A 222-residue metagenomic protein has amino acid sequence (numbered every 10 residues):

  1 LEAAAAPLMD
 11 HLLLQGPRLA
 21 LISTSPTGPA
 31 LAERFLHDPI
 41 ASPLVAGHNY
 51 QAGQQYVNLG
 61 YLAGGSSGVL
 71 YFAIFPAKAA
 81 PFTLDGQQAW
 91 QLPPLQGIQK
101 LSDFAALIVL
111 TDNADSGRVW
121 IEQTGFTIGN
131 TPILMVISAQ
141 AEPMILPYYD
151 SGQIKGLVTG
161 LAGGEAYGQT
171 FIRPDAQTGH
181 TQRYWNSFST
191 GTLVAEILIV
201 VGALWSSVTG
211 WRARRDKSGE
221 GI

Functional and structural regions predicted by a protein language model:
L1-A5, L21, S25, L59 (+4 more regions): Long, contiguous hydrophobic alpha-helical segments, chiefly transmembrane helices and signal peptides
E2-Q51, V57: Membrane-embedded segments
A5-D10, E122-I128, D150-Q153: Short, solvent-exposed amphipathic alpha-helical segments in soluble enzyme and RNA/protein-processing domains
L14-L21, G47-Y50, D85-A89, M135-S138 (+1 more regions): Short, surface-exposed, polar/charged, turn-prone segments marking secondary-structure boundaries
E33-F35, S67-A79, R183-S189: Short secondary-structure transition/capping segments
R34-G64, S151-T170: Structural recognition of alpha->loop->beta junctions
G53-M144: Membrane-proximal low-complexity regions enriched in glycine and acidic/polar residues
V136-I222: C-terminal functional extensions of proteins
